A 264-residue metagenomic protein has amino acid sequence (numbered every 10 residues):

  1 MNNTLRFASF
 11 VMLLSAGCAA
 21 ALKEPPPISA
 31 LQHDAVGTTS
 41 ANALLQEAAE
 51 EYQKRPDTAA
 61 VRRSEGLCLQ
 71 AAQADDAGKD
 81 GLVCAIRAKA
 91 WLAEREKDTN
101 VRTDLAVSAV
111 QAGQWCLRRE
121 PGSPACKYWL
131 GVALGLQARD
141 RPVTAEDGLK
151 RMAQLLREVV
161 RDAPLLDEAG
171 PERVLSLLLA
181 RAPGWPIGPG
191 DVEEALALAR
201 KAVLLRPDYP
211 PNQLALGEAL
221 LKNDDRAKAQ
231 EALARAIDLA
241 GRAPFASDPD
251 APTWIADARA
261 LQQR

Functional and structural regions predicted by a protein language model:
M1-A8: Bacterial N-terminal signal peptides that target proteins for export
G17-V36: Bacterial Sec signal peptide processing site at the extreme N-terminus
Q32-H33, T39-G66, R87-G122, C126-E158 (+3 more regions): Short coil/linker segments at helix-helix boundaries
A41, K79-D80, P124-A125, D167-A169 (+1 more regions): Helix-start (N-cap) detector for alpha-helical repeat units in TPR-like alpha-solenoids, especially tetratricopeptide
Q70-A88, S123-A125: Short, charge-rich amphipathic alpha-helical segments embedded in non-transmembrane helical bundles/solenoids
D76, P121, P164-L166, P207 (+1 more regions): Short coil turns that delineate tetratricopeptide repeat
L196-D238: Glycine/small-residue-rich hydrophobic helix-like segments
R259-Q263: Outer-membrane beta-barrel "beta-signal"
